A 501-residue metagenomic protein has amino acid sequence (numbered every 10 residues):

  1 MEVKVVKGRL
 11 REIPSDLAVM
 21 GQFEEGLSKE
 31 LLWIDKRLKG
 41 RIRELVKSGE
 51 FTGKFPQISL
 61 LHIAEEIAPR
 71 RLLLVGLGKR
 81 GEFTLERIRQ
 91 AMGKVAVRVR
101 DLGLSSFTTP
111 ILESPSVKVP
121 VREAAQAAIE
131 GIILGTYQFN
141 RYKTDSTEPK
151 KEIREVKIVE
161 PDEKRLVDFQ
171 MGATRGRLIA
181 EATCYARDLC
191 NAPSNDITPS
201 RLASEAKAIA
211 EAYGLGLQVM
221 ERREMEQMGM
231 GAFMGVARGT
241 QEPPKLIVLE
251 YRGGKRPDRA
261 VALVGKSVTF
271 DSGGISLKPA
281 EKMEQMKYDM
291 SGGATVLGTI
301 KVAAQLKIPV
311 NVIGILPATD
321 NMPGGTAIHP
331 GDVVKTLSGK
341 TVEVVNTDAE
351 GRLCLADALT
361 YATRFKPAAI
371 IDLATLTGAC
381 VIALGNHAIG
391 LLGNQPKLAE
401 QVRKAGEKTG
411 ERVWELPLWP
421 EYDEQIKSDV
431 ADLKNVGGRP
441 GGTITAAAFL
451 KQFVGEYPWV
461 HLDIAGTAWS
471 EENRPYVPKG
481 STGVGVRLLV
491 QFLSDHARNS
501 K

Functional and structural regions predicted by a protein language model:
M1-S267: Short amphipathic alpha-helical segment within the helicase RecA-like ATPase core that mediates nucleic-acid
E50-F51, A203-K501: A generic structural signal for tightly packed, nonpolar segments enriched in small/aliphatic residues
